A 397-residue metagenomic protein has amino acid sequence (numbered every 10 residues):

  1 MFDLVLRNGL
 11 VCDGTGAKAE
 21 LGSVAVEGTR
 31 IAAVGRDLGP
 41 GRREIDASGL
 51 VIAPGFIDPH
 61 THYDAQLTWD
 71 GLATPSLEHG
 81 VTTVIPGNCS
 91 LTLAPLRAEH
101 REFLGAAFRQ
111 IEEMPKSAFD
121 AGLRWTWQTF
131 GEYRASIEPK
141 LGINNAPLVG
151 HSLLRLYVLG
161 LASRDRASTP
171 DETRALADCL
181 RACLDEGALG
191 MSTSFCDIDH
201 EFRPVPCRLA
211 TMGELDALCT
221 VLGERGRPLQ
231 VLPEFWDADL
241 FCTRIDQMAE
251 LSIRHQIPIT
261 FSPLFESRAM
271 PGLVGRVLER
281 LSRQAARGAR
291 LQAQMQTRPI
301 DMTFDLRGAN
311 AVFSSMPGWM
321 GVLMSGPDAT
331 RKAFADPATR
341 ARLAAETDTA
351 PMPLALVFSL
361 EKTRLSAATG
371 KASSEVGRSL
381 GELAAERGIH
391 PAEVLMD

Functional and structural regions predicted by a protein language model:
M1-F2, G39-R42, S48, I52-P54 (+6 more regions): Short coil/turn connectors at secondary-structure junctions
F2-L4, V11-G55, D70: Histidine-rich, glycine-flanked metal-binding segment
G9, V24, T29, G49 (+6 more regions): Divalent metal-coordination and catalytic microenvironments
V51-P75: Di-metal (Zn2+ and/or Mg2+/Mn2+) metal-binding site signature of metallo-dependent hydrolases with the MBL/beta-CASP
A53-H60, I85-N88, L232, S262: Active-site neighborhood of phospho(di)ester-bond hydrolases with catalytic His/Asp-centered motifs
H62-A65, C89-T92, F235, F265-S267: Acidic, glycine-rich active-site loops and adjacent beta-strand->loop/helix elements that engage anionic groups
W69-G190, L222-E224: Divalent-metal coordination cores built from histidine and acidic residues
Y133, I137, L141-G142, L148-L161 (+4 more regions): Active-site neighborhoods of metal-dependent hydrolases
